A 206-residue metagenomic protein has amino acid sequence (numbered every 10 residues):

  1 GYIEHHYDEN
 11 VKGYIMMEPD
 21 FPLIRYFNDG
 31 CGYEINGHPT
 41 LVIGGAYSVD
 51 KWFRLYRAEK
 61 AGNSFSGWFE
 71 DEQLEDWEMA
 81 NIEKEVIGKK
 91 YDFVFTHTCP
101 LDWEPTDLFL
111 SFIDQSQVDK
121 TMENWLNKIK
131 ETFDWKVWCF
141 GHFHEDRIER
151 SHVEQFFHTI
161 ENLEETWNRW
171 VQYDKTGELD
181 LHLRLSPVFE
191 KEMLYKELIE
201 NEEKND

Functional and structural regions predicted by a protein language model:
G1, H5-E9, L101-N201: Conserved beta-sheet core of the metallophosphoesterase superfamily
H5-M16, P22, I35-K120: Active-site-proximal loop/helix segment associated with metal-binding centers of metalloenzymes
Y14-M17, G30-C31, N81-E85, L126-I129 (+1 more regions): Short, flexible, glycine/charge-rich loop motifs used to bind or transfer phosphoryl groups or to couple energy/partner
M16-Y26, I87-K90, K128-V137: A structural motif corresponding to the C-terminal end of an alpha-helix and its immediate exit/capping segment
N28-D29, I43, T96-H97, F140-H142: Short His-Asn-centered micro-motif
N28-Y33, F157-E161: Glycine-centered loop/turn motifs
D29-N36, I148-S151: Short acidic-hydrophobic surface loop/beta-edge motif
K204-D206: Short acidic DE-rich linear segments
